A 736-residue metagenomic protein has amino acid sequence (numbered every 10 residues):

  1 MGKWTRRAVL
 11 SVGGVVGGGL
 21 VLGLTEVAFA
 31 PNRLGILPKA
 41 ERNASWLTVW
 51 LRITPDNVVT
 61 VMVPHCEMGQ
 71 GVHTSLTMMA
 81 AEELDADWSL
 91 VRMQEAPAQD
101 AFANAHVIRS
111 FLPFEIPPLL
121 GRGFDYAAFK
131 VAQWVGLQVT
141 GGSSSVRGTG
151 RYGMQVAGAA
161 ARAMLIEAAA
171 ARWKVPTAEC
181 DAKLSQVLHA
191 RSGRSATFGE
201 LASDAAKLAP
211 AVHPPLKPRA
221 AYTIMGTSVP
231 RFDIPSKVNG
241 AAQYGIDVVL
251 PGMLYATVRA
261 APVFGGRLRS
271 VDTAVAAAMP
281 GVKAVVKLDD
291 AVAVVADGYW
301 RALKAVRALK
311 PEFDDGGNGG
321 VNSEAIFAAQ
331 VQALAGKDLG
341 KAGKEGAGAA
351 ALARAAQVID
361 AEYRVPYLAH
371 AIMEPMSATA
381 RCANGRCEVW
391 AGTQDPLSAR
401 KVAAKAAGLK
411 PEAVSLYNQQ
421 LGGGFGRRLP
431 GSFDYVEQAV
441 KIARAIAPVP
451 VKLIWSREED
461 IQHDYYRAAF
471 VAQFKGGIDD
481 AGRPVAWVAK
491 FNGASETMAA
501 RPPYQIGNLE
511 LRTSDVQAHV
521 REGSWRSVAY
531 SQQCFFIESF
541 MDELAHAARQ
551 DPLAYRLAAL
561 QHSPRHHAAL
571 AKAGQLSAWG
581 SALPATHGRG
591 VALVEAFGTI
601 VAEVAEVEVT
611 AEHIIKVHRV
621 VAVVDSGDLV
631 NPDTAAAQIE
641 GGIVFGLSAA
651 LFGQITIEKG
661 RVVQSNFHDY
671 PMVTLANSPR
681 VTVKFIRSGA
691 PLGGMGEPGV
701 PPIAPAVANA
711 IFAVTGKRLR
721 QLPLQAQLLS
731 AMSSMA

Functional and structural regions predicted by a protein language model:
M1-V624, F712-Q721, L728-A736: Structural alpha/beta core scaffold segments of enzyme domains
V528, M541, I686-G699: Amphipathic, heptad-repeat alpha-helical segments used for oligomerization and assembly
G627-N631: Cytochrome P450 core scaffold surrounding the K-helix E-X-X-R motif and the conserved "meander" helix-loop region
A635, I657-V673, G693-G696: Hydrophobic alpha-helical bundle architecture
I643, P698-N709: Conserved phosphate/anionic-ligand binding catalytic regions in large, soluble enzymes, centered on
T674-L692: Generic long, charged, amphipathic alpha-helical segments
